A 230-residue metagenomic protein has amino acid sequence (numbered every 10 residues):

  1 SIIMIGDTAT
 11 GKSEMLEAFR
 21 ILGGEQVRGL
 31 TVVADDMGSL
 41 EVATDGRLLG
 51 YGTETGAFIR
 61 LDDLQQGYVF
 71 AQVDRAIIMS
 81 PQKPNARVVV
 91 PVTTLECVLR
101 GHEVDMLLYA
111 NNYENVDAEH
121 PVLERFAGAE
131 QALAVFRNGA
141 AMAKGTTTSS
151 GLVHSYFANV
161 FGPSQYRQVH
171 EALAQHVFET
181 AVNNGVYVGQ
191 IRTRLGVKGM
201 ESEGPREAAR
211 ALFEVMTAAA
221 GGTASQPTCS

Functional and structural regions predicted by a protein language model:
S1-G24: Glycine-rich phosphate-binding P-loop
S1-G6, G46-E54, D117-L123: Short, well-ordered strand-loop elements centered on a beta-strand within folded domains, enriched for acidic residues
I3, M15, V32-A34, L107-A110 (+1 more regions): A structural signal for short, well-ordered beta-strand segments and their strand-loop junctions that often border
T8-T10, I21, G38, T55-F58 (+2 more regions): Short, glycine-/Ser/Thr-/acidic-enriched flexible segments
T10, Q26-R28, V33-D35, T44-G46 (+3 more regions): Short, well-ordered loop/turn elements at secondary-structure boundaries
K12-E14, E41-A43, I59-D62, V116-E119 (+1 more regions): Short helix/loop capping segments that flank catalytic or ligand/cofactor-binding pockets
V27-C97: Conserved nucleotide-sensing/catalytic segment adjacent to the nucleotide-binding pocket in NTP-handling enzymes
P84-S230: Conserved NTP phosphate-binding and transfer environment spanning the P-loop NTPase/kinase superfamily
